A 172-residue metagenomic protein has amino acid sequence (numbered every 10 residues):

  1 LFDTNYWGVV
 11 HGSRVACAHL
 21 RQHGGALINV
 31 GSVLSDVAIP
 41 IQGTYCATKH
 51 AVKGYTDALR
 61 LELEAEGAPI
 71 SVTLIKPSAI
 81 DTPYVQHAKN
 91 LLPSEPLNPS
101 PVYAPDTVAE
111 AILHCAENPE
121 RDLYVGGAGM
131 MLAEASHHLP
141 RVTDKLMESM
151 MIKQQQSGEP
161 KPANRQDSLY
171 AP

Functional and structural regions predicted by a protein language model:
L1-F2: A hydrophobic alpha-helix adjacent to the NAD(P)-binding/active-site core of NAD(P)-dependent oxidoreductases, strongly
S13, T48: Active-site helix of classical SDR
V15-G24: A short helix-coil junction within the Rossmann-fold of NAD(P)-dependent oxidoreductases
H19, V37, A58-I70: Active-site-adjacent segment of SDR/Rossmann-fold oxidoreductases
S32: Residue(s) in the substrate-gating loop at a strand-loop-helix junction that position the organic substrate next
I39-T44: Active-site loop immediately N-terminal to the catalytic Tyr-X3-Lys motif of short-chain dehydrogenase/reductase
A65-P160: SDR active-site lid
